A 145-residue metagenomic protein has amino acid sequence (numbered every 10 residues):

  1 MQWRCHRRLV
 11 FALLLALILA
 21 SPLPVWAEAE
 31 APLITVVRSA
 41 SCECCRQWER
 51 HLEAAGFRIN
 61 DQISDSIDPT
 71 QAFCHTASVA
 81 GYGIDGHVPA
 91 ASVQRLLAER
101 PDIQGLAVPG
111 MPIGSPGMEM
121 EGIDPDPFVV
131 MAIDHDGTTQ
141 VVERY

Functional and structural regions predicted by a protein language model:
Q2-A12: Bacterial N-terminal signal peptides that target proteins for export
V10-P22: Bacterial N-terminal signal peptides
L23-A27: Sec/Tat signal peptide C-region and signal peptidase I cleavage site
A29-E49, A55: Local sequence-structure signature of Cys/Sec-based thiol-disulfide redox active-site neighborhoods
V37-S39, Q62-S64, H87, P109-M111: Active-site-proximal beta-strand/loop segments in catalytic clefts of secreted hydrolases
S41, D65-I67, C74: Conserved nucleotide-cofactor-binding alpha/beta core module
E49-P69: Conserved helix-turn-beta segment immediately C-terminal to the redox Cys motif in thioredoxin-like folds
T70-Y145: Thiol/selenol-based redox catalytic cores and closely related redox-interacting motifs
